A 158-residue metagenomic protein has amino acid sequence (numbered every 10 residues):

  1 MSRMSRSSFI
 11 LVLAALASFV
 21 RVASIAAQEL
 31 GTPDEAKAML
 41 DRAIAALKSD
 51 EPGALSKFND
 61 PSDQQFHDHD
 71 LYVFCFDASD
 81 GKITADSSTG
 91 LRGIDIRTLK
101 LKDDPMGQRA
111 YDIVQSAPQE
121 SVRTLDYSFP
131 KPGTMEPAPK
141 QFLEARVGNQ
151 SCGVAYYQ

Functional and structural regions predicted by a protein language model:
M4-V12: N-terminal export leaders
L11-V12, A17-Q158: N-terminal membrane-sensor/transducer module of prokaryotic signaling receptors
